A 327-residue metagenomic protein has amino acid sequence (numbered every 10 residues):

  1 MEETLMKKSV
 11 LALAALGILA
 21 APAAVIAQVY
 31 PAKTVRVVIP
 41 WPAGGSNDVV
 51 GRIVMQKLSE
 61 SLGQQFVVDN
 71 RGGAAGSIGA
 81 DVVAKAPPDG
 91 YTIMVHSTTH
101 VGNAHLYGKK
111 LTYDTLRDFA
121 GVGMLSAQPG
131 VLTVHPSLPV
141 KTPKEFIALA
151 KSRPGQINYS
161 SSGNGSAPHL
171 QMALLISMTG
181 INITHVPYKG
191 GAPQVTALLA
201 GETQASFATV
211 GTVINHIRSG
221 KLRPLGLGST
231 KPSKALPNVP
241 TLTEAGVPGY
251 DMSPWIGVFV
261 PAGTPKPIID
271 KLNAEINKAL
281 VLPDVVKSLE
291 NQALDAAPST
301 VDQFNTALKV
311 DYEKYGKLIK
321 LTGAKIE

Functional and structural regions predicted by a protein language model:
E2, A32-T34, S177-T179, T241-E244 (+1 more regions): An extracytoplasmic/periplasmic, membrane-proximal ligand-sensing/linker region
E3-L13: Bacterial N-terminal signal peptides that target proteins for export
T4-L5, A21-A27: Sec/Tat signal peptide C-region and signal peptidase I cleavage site
A12-A21: Bacterial N-terminal signal peptides
A27-D118, Q156-N158, N164, G180-A205 (+5 more regions): N-terminal (or domain-start) structured segment
K85-Y91, H105-P193, L242, W255-S288: Hinge/capping helix and adjacent helix->loop/strand transition within the periplasmic-binding protein
S97-T98, P136, V210-G211, S229-T230 (+1 more regions): Short secondary-structure boundary segments
D114-M124, S160, N182-P187, Q204 (+2 more regions): Short beta-strand->loop
